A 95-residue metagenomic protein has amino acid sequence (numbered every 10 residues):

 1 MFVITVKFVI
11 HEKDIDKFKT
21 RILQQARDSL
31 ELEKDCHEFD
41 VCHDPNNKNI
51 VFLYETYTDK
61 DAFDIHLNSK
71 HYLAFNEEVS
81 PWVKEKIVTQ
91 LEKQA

Functional and structural regions predicted by a protein language model:
M1-F2, A95: Absolute protein N-terminus
F2-V9, E38-L67: Short, well-ordered beta-strand segments in beta-rich or mixed alpha/beta enzyme and ligand-binding folds
D14-E38, H71-A74, V79: Short amphipathic alpha-helical segments
D40-N49, N76-A95: Glycine-rich beta-strand-turn "strand-cap" elements at beta-sheet edges
N68-H71, K84: Amphipathic alpha-helical protein-protein interaction surfaces
